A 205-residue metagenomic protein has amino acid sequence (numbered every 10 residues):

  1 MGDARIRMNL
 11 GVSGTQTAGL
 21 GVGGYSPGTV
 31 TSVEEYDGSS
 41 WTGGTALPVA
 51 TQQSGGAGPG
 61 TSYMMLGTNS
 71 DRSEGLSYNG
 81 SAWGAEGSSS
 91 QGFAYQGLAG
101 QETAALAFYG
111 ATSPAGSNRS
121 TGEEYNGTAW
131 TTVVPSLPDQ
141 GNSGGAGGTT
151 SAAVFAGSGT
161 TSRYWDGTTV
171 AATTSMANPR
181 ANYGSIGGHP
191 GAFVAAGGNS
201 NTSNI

Functional and structural regions predicted by a protein language model:
M1-I205: Polar, enzyme-active/binding microenvironments
